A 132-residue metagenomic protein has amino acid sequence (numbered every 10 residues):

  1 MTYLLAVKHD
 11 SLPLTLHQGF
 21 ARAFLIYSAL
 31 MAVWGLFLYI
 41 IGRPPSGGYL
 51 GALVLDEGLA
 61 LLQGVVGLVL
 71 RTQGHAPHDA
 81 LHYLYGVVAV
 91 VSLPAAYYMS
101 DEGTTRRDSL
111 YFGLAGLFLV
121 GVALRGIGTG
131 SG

Functional and structural regions predicted by a protein language model:
T2-A29: Hydrophobic transmembrane alpha-helical segments in integral membrane proteins
G19-Y27, A76-A89: Structural signature of hydrophobic alpha-helical transmembrane segments
F24-G42: N-terminal signal-anchor/start-transfer transmembrane helix
I40-L50, S100-D108: Membrane-interface helix-boundary motifs at transmembrane edges
P44-A60, L81: Loop-to-helix transition at the N-terminal end of transmembrane alpha-helices
D56-L70: A generic, lipid-embedded transmembrane alpha helix
G64-G67, V90-D101: Transmembrane alpha-helical segments of integral membrane proteins
G121-G132: Juxtamembrane boundary at the C-terminal end of a transmembrane helix
